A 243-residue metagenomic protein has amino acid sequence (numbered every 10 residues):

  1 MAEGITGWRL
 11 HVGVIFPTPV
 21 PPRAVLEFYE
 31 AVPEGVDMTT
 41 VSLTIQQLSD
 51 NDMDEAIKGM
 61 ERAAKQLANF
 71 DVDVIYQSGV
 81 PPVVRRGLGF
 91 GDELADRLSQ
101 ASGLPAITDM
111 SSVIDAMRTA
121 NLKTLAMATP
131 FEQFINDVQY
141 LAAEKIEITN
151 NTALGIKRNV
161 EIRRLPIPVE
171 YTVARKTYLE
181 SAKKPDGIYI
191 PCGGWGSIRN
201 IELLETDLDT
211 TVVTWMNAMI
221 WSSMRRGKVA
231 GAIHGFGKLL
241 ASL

Functional and structural regions predicted by a protein language model:
M1-R62, F131-N136, Y140-V169: N-terminal glycine-rich anion-binding loop in soluble enzyme alpha/beta folds
L10, V36, A101, P105-L122 (+5 more regions): Hydrophobic structural segments
I15, D73-S78, A126-A128, P185-C192: Periplasmic-binding protein-like
E61-K65, P168-S181, G193-R199: A short, acidic, amphipathic alpha-helical segment used as a generic capping/interface helix at domain edges
A64-S111: Glycine/small-residue-rich loop that forms an oxyanion/phosphate-binding "nest" at active or ligand-binding sites
P82-R86, R158-R164, G196: Short, small-residue-enriched loops and turns at beta-alpha junctions that line or gate enzyme active sites
L94-N159, L240-A241: Conserved beta-alpha
K157-E161, T210-A232: Short, flexible loop segments at boundaries between secondary-structure elements
